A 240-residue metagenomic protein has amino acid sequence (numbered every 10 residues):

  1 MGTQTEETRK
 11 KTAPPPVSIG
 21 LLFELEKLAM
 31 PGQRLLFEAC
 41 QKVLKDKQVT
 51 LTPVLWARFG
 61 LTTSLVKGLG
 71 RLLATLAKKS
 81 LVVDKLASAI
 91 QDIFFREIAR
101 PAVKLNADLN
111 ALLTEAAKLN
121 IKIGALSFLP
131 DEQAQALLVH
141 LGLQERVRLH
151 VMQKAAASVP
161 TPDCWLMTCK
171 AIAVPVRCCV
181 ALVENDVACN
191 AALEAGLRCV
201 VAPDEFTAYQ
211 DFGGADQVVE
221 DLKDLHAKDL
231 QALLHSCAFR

Functional and structural regions predicted by a protein language model:
G2-S18, D131, L137-R240: Asp-based, Mg2+/Mn2+-dependent phosphohydrolase catalytic module
P14-N110: N-terminal helical cap/lid subdomain that shapes the substrate entry/recognition surface in HAD-like hydrolases
A29, R58, I123, A181-L182 (+1 more regions): Conserved SAM-binding loop
C40, L109-V139, A192: Substrate-recognition element of Asp-dependent hydrolases with the DxDx(T/V) motif
K45, A74, A117, V139 (+1 more regions): Short polybasic/polar patches that bind polyanions
T50, K122, R198: Residue-level detector of anion-binding/catalytic polar loops
D108-L112, C164-M167: Well-ordered alpha-helical segments embedded in enzymatic catalytic cores
